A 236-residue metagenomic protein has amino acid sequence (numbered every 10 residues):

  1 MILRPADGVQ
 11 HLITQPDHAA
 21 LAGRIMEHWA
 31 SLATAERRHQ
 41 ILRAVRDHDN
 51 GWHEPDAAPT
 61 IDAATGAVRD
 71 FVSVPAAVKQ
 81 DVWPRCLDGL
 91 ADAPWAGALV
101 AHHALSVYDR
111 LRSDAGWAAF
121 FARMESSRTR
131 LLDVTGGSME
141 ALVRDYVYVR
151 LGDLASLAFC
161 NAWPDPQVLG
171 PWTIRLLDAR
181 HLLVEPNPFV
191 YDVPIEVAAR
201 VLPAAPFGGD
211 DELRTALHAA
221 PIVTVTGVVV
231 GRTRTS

Functional and structural regions predicted by a protein language model:
I2-I13, G23-R24, R38-A162: Divalent metal-dependent catalytic cores for phosphoryl transfer on phosphate-bearing substrates
P16-L32: An active-site-proximal "capping" alpha-helix that borders the catalytic cofactor pocket
A35: Glycine-rich phosphate/pyrophosphate-binding loops and their adjacent beta-strand/loop elements at enzyme active sites
A118-S236: Non-catalytic terminal regions of proteins
